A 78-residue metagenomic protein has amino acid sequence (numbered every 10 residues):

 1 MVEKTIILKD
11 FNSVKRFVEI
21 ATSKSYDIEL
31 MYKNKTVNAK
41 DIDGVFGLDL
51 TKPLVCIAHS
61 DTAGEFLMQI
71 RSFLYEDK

Functional and structural regions predicted by a protein language model:
M1-I7: Short glycine-/aliphatic-rich beta-strand segments at the starts of folded cytosolic domains
K4, Y26-I28, L54: Conserved beta-strand core positions
I6, N34, H59: Glycine- and other small-residue-rich loops at beta-strand/loop junctions that grip anionic moieties
L8-F11, A39, S60, G64: Electropositive phosphate-/nucleotide-binding environments in soluble metabolic enzymes
F11-D27, K35-L50: Amphipathic alpha-helical interaction surfaces in cytosolic regulatory modules
K52-K78: C-terminal structural segments of small proteins and small subunits
